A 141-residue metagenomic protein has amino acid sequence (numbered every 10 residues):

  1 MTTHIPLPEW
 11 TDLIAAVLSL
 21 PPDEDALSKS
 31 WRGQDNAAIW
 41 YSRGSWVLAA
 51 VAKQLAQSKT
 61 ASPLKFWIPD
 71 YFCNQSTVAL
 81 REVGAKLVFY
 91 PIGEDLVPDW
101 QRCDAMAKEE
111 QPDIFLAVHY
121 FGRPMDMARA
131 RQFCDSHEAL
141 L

Functional and structural regions predicted by a protein language model:
M1-A61, V83: Conserved PLP-binding active-site segment in aminotransferase class I/II-type PLP enzymes
A38, L87, L141: Hydrophobic anchor at the start of a short beta-strand that flanks the dinucleotide cofactor-binding loop
S42-R43, Y71-F72, F121-G122: Short beta->alpha linker loops
L48-A49, N74-T77, P124-M127: Short, well-ordered alpha-helical microsegments
A50-K53, V78, H119, Q132: Residue-level signal for well-ordered alpha-helical scaffold segments within enzymatic catalytic domains
A52-E110: Conserved PLP-anchoring active-site segment centered on the Schiff-base-forming lysine
E94-L141: Active-site phosphate-binding strand-loop segment of PLP-dependent enzymes
